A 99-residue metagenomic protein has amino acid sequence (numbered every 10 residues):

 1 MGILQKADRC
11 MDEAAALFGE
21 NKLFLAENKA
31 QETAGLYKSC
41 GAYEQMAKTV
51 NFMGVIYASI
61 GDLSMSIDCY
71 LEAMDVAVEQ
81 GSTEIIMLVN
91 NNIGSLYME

Functional and structural regions predicted by a protein language model:
M1-R9, C40: TPR-adjacent "capping" and linker segments in tetratricopeptide-repeat scaffold/adaptor proteins
I3-L4, K22-L23, Y43, L63 (+1 more regions): Inter-repeat boundary and helix-capping residues of tandem alpha-helical solenoids
D8-N21, E44-S59, M74, E84-E99: Conserved alpha-helical positions within TPR/SEL1-like repeat arrays
A15, E32-L36, G41, E72-S82: Amphipathic alpha-helical segments of tetratricopeptide repeats
E27, T33, G54-I56: Amphipathic alpha-helical interaction modules
D62-M65, E72: Structured interaction and signal-relay segments at domain junctions
